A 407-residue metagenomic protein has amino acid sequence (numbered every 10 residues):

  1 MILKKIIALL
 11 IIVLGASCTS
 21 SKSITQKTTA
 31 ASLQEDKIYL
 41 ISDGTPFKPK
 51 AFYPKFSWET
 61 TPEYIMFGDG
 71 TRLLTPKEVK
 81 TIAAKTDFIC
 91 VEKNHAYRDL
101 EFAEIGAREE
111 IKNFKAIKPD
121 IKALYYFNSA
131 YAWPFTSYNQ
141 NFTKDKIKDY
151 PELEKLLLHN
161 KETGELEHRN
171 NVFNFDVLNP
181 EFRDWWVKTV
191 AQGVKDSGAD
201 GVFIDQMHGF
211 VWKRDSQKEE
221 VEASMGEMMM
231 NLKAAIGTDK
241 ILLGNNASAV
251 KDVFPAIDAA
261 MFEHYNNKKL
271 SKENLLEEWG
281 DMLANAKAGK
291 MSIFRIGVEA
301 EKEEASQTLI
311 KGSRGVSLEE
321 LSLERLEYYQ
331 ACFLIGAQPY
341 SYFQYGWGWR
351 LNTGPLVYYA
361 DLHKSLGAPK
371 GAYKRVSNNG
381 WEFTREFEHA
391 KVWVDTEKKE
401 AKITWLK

Functional and structural regions predicted by a protein language model:
M1-I2, S292: Short alpha-helical segments used as structural interaction elements across diverse proteins
L3-L9: Sec-dependent signal peptide recognition, specifically the positively charged N-region followed immediately by
I12-V13: Short, linear, compositionally biased motifs with a strong N-terminal bias
A16-S17: C-terminal motif of bacterial Sec signal peptides marking the signal peptidase cleavage site
S20-K22: N-terminal secretory targeting signals
T25: Cys/His-rich zinc-coordinating "finger/knuckle" motifs
T28-K407: Glycan-processing catalytic domains of CAZymes
